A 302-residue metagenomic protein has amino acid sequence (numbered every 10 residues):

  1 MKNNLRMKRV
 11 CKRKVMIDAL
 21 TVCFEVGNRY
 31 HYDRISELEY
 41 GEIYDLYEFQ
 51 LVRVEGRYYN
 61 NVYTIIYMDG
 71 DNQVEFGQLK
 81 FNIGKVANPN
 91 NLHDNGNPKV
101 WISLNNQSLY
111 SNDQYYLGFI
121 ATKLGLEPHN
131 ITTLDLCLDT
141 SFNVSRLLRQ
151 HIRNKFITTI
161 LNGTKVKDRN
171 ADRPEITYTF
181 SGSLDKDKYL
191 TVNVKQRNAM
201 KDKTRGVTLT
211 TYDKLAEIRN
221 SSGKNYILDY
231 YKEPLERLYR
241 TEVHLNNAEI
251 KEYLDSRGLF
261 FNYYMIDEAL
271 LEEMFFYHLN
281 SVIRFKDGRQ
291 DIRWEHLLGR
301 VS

Functional and structural regions predicted by a protein language model:
M1-V301: Structured, helix-rich domain cores that form ligand/interaction pockets
